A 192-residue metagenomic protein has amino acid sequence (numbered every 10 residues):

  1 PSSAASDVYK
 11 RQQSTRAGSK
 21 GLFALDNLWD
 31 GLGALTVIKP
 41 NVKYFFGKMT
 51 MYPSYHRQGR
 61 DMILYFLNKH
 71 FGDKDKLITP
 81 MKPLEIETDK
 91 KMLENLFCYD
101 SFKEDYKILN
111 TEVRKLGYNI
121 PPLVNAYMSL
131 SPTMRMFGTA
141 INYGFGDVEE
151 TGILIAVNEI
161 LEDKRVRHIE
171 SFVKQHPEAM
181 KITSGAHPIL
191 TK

Functional and structural regions predicted by a protein language model:
P1-Y9: Single conserved hydrophobic/aromatic residue that forms the stacking wall/gate of nucleotide- or nucleobase-binding
S6-D7, E149-K192: Non-catalytic substrate-recognition and accessory regions of acyl/acetyltransferase enzymes
K10-K20: A short, internal acetyl-CoA/4′-phosphopantetheine-binding micro-motif in the GNAT/acyltransferase core
T15, F46-H56, K115: Conserved beta-strand-loop-alpha-helix junction that forms the acyl-donor binding cleft
G18-L35: Conserved acetyl-CoA-binding loop-helix of GNAT-fold acetyltransferases
T36-T50: Conserved GNAT acetyl-CoA-binding A-motif
D73-V124: A conserved mid-domain beta-alpha-beta active-site/ligand-binding segment of alpha/beta enzyme cores
L116-L123, M128-N142, V148-I155: C-terminal accessory regions appended to core domains
